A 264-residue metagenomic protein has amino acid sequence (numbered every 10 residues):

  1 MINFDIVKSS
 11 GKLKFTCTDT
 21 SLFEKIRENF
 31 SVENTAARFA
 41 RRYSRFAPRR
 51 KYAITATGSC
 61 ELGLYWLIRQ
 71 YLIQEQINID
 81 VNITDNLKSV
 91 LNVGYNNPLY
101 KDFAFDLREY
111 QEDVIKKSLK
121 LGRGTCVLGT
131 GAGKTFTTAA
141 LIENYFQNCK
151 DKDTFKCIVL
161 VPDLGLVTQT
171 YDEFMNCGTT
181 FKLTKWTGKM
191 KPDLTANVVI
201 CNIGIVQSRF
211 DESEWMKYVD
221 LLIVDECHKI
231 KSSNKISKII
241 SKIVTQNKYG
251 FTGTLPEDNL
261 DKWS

Functional and structural regions predicted by a protein language model:
M1-I79: N-terminal accessory nucleic-acid engagement/regulatory domains that precede and modulate ATP-driven motor cores
R50-A53, N82-V127: Conserved pre-motif I regulatory segment
K120-Y145: Walker A/P-loop
C157, L164-K189: Conserved helix-turn-beta segment of the N-terminal RecA-like "Helicase ATP-binding" lobe in SF1/SF2 helicases
V159-L160, G250: Structural beta-sheet core signal
L164-L166, K191, I205-Q207, H228-K229 (+1 more regions): Conserved nucleotide-binding/hydrolysis micro-motifs of P-loop NTPases
G188-L221, S232-K238: Conserved helix/coil segment N-terminal to the catalytic DExD/H
D220, H228-S264: Post-DEXD/H (motif II) to motif III coupling segment of the RecA-like Helicase ATP-binding lobe
